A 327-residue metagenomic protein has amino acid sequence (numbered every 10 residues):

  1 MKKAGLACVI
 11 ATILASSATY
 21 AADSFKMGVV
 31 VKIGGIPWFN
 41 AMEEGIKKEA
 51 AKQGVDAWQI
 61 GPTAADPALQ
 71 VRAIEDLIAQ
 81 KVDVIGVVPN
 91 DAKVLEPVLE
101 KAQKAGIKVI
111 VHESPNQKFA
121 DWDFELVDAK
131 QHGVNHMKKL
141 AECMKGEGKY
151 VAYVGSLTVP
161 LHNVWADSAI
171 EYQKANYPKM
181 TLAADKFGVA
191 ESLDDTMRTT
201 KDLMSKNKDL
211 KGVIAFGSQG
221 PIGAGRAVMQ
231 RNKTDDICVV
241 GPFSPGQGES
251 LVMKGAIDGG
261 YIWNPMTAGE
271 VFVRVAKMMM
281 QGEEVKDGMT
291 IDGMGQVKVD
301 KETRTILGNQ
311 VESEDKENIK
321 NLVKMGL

Functional and structural regions predicted by a protein language model:
S17-A21: Sec/Tat signal peptide C-region and signal peptidase I cleavage site
D23, L161, Y172, N176 (+2 more regions): Hinge/cleft segment of the Venus flytrap/periplasmic-binding protein
F25-E49, Q53, A57-R72, V82 (+3 more regions): Extracytoplasmic "Venus flytrap"
W38-Q53, H132-H136, P160-M180, D195 (+3 more regions): Short, solvent-exposed amphipathic alpha-helices that sit in or adjacent to ligand/effector-binding or catalytic
A51-T63, D121, K149-A152, K174-E191: Short beta-strand elements in bilobed, periplasmic/extracellular small-molecule ligand-binding domains
Q70, E125-Y150, V164, D194-M197 (+2 more regions): Hydrophobic alpha-helical segments within soluble ligand-binding/sensing domains
V84-K104, A169, V189-L251: Hydrophobic alpha-helical
K93-Q131, N135, K139-E142, K149 (+2 more regions): Flexible loop/hinge segments that line or gate small-molecule binding clefts
